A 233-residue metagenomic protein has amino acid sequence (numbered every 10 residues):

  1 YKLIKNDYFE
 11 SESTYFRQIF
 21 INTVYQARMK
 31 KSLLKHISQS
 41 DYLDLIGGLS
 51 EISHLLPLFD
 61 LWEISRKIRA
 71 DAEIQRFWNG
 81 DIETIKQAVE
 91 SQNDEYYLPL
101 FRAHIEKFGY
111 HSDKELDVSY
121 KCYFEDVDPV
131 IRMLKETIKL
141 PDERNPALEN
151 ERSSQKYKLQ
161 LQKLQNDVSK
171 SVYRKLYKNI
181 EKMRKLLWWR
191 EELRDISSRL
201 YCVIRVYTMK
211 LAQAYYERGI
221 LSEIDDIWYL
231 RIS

Functional and structural regions predicted by a protein language model:
Y1-S233: Contiguous hydrophobic, helix-prone segments at protein termini that mediate membrane targeting/anchoring
